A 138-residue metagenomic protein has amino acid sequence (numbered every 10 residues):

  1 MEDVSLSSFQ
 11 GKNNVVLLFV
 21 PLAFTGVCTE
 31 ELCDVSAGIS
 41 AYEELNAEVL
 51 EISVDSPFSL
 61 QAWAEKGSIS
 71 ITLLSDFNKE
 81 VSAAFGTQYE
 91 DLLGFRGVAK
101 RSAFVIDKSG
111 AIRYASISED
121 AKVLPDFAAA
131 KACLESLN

Functional and structural regions predicted by a protein language model:
M1-N138: Chalcogenol-based redox active-site neighborhoods
